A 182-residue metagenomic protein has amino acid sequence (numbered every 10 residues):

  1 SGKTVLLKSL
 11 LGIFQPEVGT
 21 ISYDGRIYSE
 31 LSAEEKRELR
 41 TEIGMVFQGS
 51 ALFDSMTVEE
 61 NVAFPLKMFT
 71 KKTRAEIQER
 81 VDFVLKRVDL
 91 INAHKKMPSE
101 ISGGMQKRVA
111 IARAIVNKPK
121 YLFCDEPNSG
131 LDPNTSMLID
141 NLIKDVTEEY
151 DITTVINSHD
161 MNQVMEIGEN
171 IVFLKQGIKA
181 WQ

Functional and structural regions predicted by a protein language model:
L11: Helix-to-loop junction immediately C-terminal to a conserved catalytic motif
G19-I27: Conserved ABC transporter NBD signature motif
I27, R74-N92: Conserved ABC ATPase "signature" region
M97-I101, M105: Conserved ABC ATPase signature
V116-K120: A short, proline-enriched helix->beta-strand linker immediately N-terminal to the Walker B motif in ABC-type P-loop
L122-D125: Catalytic Walker B motif of ABC-type/P-loop ATPase nucleotide-binding domains
P133-T135: Helix N-cap at the start of a conserved alpha-helix in ABC-type nucleotide-binding domains
